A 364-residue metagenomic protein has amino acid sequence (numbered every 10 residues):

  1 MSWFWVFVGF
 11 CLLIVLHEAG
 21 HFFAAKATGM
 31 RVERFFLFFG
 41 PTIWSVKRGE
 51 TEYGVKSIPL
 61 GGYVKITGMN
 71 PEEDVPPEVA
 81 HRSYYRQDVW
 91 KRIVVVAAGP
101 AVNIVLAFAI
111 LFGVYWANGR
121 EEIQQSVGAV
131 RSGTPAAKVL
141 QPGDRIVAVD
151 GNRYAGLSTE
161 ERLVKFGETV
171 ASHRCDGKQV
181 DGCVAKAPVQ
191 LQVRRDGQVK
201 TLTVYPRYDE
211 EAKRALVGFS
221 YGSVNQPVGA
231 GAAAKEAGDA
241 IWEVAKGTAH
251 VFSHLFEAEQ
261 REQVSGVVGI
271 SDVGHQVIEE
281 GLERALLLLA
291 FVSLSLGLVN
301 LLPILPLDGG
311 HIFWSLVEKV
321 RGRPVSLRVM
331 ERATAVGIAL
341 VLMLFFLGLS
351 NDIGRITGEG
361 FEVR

Functional and structural regions predicted by a protein language model:
S2, V6, Q87-V96, R284-L288: Residue-level signature of transmembrane alpha-helical entry/exit and packing/kink sites in multi-pass membrane
S2-E78, V299-R321: Small-residue-rich helix-interface/hinge motifs
F10-I14, K65, N103, V292-N300 (+1 more regions): Alpha-helical transmembrane segments of multi-pass membrane proteins
W44-K47, S126-R131, S315-R332, F361-V363: Membrane interface segments of multi-pass transport proteins and intramembrane proteases
D74-W90, A98, V102-V268, G358-R364: PDZ peptide-recognition modules
A109, G113-A117, G297, L301 (+1 more regions): Hydrophobic membrane-targeting alpha-helices
H254-A258, S293-L307: Transmembrane alpha-helix interface/packing and boundary motifs in multi-pass membrane proteins, characterized by
R332-D352: Final/C-terminal transmembrane alpha-helix of multipass membrane proteins
